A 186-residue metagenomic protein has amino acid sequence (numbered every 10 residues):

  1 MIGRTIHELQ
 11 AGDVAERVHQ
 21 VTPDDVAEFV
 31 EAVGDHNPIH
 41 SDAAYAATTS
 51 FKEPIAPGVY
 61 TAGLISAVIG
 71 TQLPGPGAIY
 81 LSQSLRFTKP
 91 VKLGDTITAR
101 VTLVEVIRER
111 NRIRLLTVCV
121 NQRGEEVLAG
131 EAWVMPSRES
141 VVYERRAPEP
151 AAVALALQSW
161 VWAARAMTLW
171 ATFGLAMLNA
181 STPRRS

Functional and structural regions predicted by a protein language model:
M1-A78, S82, V141-S186: Hot-dog-fold acyl-thioester-processing enzymes
I2-D13, K92-R165: HotDog/MaoC-like acyl-thioester-processing domains
E16-Q20, R86, W133-M135: Generic structural detector for well-ordered beta-strands
S84-P90: Short, solvent-exposed loop/turn elements at beta->coil junctions and helix N-caps that rim active or binding pockets
